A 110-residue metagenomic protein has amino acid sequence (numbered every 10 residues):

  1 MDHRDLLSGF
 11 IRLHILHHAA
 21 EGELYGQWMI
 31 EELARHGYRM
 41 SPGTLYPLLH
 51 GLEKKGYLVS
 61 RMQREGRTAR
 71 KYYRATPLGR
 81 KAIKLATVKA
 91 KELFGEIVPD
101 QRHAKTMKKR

Functional and structural regions predicted by a protein language model:
D2-T44: N-terminal helix-turn-helix DNA-binding core of bacterial DNA-binding proteins
H14-H17, H50, K84: A cross-family signal for key residues in well-ordered alpha-helices that form functional helical elements
L45-P47, G51-L52: Basic amphipathic alpha-helical segments that dock to polyanions
G56: Glycine-centered, phosphate/nucleic-acid-interacting loop/turn motifs that mediate DNA/RNA or nucleotide
S60: Short beta-strand "wing" residues that participate in macromolecule-binding interfaces
E65, A69-T87: Basic, amphipathic "hinge/linker" alpha-helix immediately C-terminal to the N-terminal HTH DNA-binding motif
I83-R110: Amphipathic alpha-helical dimerization/coiled-coil segments that flank or bridge DNA-binding/regulatory modules
